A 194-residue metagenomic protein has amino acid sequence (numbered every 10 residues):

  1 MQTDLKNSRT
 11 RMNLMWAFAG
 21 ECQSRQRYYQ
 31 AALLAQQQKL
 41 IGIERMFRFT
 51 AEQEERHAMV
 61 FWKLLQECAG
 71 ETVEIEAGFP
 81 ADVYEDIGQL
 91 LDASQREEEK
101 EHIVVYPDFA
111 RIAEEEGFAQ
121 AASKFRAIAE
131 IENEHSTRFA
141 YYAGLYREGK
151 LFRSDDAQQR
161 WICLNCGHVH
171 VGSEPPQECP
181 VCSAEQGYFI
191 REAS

Functional and structural regions predicted by a protein language model:
M1-S194: Non-heme di-metal
